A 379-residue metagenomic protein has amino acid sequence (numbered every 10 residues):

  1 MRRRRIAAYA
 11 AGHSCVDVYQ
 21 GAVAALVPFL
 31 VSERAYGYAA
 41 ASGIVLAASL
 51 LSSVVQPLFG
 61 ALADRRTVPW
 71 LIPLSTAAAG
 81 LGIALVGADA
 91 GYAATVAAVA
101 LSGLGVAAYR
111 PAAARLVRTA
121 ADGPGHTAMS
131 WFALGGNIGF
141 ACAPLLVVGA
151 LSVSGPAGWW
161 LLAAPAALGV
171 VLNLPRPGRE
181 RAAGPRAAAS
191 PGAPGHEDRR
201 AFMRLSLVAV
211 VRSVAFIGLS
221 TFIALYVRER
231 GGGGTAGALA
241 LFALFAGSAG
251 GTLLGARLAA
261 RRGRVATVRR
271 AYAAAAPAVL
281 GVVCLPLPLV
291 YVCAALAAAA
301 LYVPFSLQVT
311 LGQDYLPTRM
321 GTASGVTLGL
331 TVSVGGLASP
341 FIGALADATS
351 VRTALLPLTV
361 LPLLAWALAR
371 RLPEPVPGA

Functional and structural regions predicted by a protein language model:
V23-A24, R200-A243, A249-G250: Extracytoplasmic gate region of multi-pass secondary transporters
V54-A90: Conserved MFS/SLC helix-loop-helix module at the cytosolic interface between two early adjacent transmembrane helices
V55-T67, G251-G263, A346-D347: Helix-to-loop junctions at the C-terminal end of transmembrane segments in multipass secondary transporters
W70-A84, A266-L280, T359: Structural signature of the two symmetry-related core transmembrane helices
A98-G135: Cytoplasmic helix-loop-helix junction between adjacent transmembrane helices in 12-TM secondary transporters
F132-G178: Helix-loop-helix hairpin linking two adjacent transmembrane segments in secondary transporters
V265-Q308: C-terminal transmembrane helical hairpin of 12-TM major facilitator-type secondary transporters
Y315-T349, L358: A late C-terminal transmembrane helix in Major Facilitator Superfamily
